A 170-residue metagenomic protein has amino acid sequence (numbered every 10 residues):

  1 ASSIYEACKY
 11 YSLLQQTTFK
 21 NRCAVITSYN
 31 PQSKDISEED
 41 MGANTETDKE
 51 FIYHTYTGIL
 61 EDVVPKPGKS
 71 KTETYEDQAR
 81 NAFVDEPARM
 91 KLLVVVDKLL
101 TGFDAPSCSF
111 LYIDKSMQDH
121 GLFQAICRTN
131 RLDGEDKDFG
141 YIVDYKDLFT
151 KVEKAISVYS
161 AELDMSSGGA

Functional and structural regions predicted by a protein language model:
A1-L93: Conserved C-terminal RecA-like helicase domain
S3-Y5, N30-Q32, L99-T101, S116-D119 (+2 more regions): Conserved nucleotide-binding/hydrolysis micro-motifs of P-loop NTPases
C8-S12, D35-E38, D104-P106, F123-Q124 (+2 more regions): Short, solvent-exposed loop/turn and secondary-structure capping segments
Y11-T17, E38-E46, S109-L111, I126-N130 (+1 more regions): Short secondary-structure boundary/capping segments
Q15-N21, E86-R89, F103-A105, K115-H120 (+1 more regions): Secondary-structure transition/capping motifs at alpha-helix termini and the adjoining loop/turn into the next element
E73-E76, L92, D119-F123, D136-F139 (+2 more regions): Amphipathic alpha-helical transducer elements in NTP-driven molecular machines
K91-V95, L99-Q124, G140-D144: A short beta-strand element within the Helicase C-terminal
D133-A170: Long, hydrophobic alpha-helical segments
